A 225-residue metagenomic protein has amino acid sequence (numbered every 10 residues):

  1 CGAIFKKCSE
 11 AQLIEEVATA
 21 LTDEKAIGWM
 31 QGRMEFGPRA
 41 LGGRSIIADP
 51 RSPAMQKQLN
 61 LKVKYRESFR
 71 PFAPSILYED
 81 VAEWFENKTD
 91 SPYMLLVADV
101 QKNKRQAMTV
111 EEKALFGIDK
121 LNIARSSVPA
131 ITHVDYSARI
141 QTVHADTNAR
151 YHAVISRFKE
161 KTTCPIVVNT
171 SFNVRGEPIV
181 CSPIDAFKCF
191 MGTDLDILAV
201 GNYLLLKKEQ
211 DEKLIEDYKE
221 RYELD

Functional and structural regions predicted by a protein language model:
C1-D225: Flexible beta->alpha loop and helix N-cap segments adjacent to enzyme active/binding sites
